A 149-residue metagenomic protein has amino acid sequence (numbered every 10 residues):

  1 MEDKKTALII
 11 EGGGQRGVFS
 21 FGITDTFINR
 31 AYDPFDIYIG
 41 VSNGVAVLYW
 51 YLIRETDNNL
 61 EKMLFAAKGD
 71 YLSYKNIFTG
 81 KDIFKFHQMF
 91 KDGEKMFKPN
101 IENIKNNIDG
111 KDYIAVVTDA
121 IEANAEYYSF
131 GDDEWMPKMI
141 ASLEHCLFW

Functional and structural regions predicted by a protein language model:
M1-V41, Y49-W149: Patatin-like phospholipase
